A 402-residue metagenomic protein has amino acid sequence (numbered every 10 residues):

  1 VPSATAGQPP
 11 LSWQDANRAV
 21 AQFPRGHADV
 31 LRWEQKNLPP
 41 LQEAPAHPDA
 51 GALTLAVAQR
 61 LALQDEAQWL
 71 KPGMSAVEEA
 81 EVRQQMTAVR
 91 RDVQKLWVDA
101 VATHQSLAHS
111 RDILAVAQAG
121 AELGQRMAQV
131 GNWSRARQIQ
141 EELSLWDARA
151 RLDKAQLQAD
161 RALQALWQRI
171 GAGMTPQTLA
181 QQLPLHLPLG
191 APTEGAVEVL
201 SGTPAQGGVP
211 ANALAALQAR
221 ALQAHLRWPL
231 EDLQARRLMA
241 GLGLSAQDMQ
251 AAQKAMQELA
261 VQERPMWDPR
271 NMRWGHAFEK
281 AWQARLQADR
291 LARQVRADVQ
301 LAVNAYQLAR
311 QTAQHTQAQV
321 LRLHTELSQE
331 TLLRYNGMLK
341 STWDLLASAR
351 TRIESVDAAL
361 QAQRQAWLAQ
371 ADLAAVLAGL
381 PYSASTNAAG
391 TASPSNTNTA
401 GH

Functional and structural regions predicted by a protein language model:
V1-L41: Short, secretory-pathway propeptide segments and organelle targeting presequences
P9, A16, G26, T54-A58 (+4 more regions): Stable alpha-helical elements in mature extracytoplasmic
N17-V20, P24, E34-L38, E66 (+6 more regions): Sec/Tat-exported extracytoplasmic proteins
L31-D65: Short, intrinsically disordered, low-complexity segments enriched in Ser/Thr and Pro
A44-A52, R60-L61, V82-T87, L185-L214 (+2 more regions): Small/polar, glycine/serine/threonine/aspartate-rich low-complexity segments that form flexible
V57-Q64, M74, E78-E81, Q85 (+10 more regions): Amphipathic alpha-helical coiled-coil segments
V82, A88-A224, E231, G241 (+2 more regions): Periplasmic alpha-helical coiled-coil/stalk elements that build and connect Gram-negative outer-membrane
R169-M174, A191, A288, A358-H402: Acidic, low-complexity, intrinsically disordered peripheral segments
